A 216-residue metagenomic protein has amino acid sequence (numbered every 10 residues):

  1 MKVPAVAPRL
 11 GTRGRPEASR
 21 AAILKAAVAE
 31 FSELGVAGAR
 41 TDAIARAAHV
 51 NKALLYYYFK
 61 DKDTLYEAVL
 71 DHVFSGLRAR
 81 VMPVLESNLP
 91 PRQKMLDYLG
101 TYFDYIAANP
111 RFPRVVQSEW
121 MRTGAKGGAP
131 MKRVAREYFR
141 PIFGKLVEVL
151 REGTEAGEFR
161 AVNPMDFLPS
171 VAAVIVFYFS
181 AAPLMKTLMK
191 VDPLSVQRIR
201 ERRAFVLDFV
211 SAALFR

Functional and structural regions predicted by a protein language model:
M1-A18, K25: N-terminal intrinsically disordered/low-complexity leader segments
M1-A7, T101-A108, R140-R160, A173-R216: C-terminal peripheral helix-coil segments that are non-catalytic and often amphipathic
S19-A27, I44, V69-V73, L77 (+1 more regions): Generic hydrophobic, amphipathic alpha-helix propensity
A22, E30-T64, A68: Helix-turn-helix
T64, A79, D104-K145, R151 (+2 more regions): Short secondary-structure transition hinges
V69-D97, M131, I142, V149-R151: Amphipathic alpha-helical linker/stalk segments
M82-R114, P164-L168, R200-R203, R216: Hydrophobic alpha-helical connector segments
Q93, R133-Y138, T154-A172: All-alpha amphipathic helical-bundle segments outside canonical DNA-binding/catalytic cores that form hydrophobic
